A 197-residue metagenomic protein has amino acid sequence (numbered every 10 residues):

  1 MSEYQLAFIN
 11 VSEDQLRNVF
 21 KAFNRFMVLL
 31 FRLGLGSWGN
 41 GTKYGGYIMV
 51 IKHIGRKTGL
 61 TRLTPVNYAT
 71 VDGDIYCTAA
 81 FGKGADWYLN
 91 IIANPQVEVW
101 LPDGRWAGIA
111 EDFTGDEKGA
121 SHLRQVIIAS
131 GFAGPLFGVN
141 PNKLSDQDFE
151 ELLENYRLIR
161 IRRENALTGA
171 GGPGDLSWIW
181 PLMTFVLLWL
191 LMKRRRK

Functional and structural regions predicted by a protein language model:
M1-G41: Extreme N-terminal tail/first-helix region
S2-V19, G104-L188: Charged, gly/pro-rich active-site loop segments
V28-K57, L182-T184: N-terminal first-folded block
Y44-Y47, I91-Q96, N155: A short, compositionally biased
G46-F81: Short beta-strand segments
I51-K52, P95-D103: Short conserved beta-strand and strand-loop elements enriched in small hydrophobics with frequent Asp/Gly
D74-V99: Compact nucleic-acid interaction/catalytic patches
L190-K197: Juxtamembrane boundary at the C-terminal end of a transmembrane helix
